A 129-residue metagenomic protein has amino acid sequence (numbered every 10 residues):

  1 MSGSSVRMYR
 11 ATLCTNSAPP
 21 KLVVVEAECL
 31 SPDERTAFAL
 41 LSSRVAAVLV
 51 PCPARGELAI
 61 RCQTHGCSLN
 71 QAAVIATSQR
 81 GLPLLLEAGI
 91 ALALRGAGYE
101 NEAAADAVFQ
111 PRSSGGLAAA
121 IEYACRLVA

Functional and structural regions predicted by a protein language model:
M1-V24: Non-catalytic pre-domain segments flanking phosphatase-related domains
R7, L49-P51, F109, A129: N-terminal non-cleavable signal-anchor helices
N16-L22, E26-I75, Q79-E87: Conserved acidic, metal-coordinating active-site core of Asp-based, Mg2+-dependent phosphoryl-transfer enzymes
G56-A129: Mg2+-dependent phosphoryl-transfer enzymes with acidic/Ser/Thr/Gly-rich catalytic loops
